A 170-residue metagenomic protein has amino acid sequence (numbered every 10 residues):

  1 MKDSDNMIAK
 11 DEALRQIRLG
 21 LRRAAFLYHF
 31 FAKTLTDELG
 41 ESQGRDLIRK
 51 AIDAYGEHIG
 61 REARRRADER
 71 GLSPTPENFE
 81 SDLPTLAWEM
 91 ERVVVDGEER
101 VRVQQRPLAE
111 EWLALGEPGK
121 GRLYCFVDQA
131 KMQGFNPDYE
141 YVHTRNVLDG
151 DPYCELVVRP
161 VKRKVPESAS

Functional and structural regions predicted by a protein language model:
M1-E98, P107-Y124, Y139-Y153, P160-S170: N-terminal accessory segment detector
C125-Q133: A short, contiguous, amphipathic alpha-helix enriched in charged residues
